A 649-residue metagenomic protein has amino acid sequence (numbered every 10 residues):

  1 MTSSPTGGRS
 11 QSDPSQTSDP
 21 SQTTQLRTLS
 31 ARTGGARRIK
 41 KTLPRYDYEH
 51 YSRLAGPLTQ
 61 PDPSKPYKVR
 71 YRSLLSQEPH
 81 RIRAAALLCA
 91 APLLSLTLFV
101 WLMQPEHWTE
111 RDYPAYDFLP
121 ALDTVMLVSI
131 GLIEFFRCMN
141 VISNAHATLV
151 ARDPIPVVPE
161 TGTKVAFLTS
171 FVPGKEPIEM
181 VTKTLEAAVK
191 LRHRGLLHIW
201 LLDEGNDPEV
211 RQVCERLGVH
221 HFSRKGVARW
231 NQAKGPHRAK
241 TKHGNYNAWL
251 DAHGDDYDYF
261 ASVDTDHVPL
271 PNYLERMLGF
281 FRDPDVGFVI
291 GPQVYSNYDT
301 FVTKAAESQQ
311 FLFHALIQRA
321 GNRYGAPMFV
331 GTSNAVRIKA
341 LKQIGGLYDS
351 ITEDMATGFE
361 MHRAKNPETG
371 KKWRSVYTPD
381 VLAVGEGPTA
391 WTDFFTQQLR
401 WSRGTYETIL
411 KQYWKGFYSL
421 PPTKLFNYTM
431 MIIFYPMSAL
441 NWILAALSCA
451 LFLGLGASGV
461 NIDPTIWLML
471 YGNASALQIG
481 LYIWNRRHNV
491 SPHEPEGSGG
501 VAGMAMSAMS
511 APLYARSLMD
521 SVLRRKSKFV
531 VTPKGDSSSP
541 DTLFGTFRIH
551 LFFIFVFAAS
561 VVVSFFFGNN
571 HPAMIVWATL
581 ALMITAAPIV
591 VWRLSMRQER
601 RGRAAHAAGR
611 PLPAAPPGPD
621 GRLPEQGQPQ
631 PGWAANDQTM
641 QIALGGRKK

Functional and structural regions predicted by a protein language model:
T2-R9, D13-S15, D19-A84, T184-A187 (+2 more regions): Membrane-anchoring/interfacial helices and their immediately flanking loops in integral membrane proteins
D62-K183: N-proximal low-complexity "stem/linker" segments adjacent to membrane-targeting elements
Y71-A90, E176, M180-V181, F417-N441 (+2 more regions): Loop-to-transmembrane boundary segments
L96-E134, A147-A151, V157, F434-K528 (+1 more regions): Membrane-embedded multi-pass helical conduit in multi-pass membrane proteins, especially envelope-biosynthetic
T184-L196: Short, acidic, metal-binding catalytic loop of nucleotide-sugar glycosyltransferases
D203-E215, G226-A228: A conserved acidic beta->alpha catalytic loop
F222-D258, P271-A356, E360-G370, L382-I433: Long helical/loop segments within the catalytic core of UDP-sugar-dependent glycosyltransferases, especially the large
V263-V268: The conserved acidic donor/metal-binding loop of glycosyltransferases
